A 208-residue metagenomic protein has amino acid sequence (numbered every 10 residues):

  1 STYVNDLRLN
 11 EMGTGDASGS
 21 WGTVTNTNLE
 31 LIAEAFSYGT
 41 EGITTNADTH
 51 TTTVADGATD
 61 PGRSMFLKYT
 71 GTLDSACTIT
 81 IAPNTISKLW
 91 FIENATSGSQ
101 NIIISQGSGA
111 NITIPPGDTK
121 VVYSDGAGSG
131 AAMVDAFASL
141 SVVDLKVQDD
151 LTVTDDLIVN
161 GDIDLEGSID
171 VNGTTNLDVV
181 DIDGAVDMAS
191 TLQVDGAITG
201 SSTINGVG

Functional and structural regions predicted by a protein language model:
S1-I102: Exposed extracellular interaction/assembly regions and N-terminal maturation sites
D16-S18, G39, I43-T49, S105-A110 (+1 more regions): Intrinsic low-complexity, repeat-rich intrinsically disordered segments enriched in small/flexible residues
P116-T119: Tight coil/turn sites that cap or link beta-strands
V122: Cytosolic nucleotide-binding catalytic cores of signal-transduction proteins
D125: Short beta-strand-plus-loop segments that form exposed binding edges in beta-rich domains
